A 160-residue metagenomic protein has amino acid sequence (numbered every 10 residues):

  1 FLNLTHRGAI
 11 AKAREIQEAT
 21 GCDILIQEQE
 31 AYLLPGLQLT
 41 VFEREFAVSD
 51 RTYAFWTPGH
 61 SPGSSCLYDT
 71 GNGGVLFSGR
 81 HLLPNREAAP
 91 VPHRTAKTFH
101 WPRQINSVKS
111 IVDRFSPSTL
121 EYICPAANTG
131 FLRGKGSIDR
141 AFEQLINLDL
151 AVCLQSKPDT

Functional and structural regions predicted by a protein language model:
F1-R51, A141-D149, S156: Active-site HxH/HxHxD metal-binding segment of metal-dependent hydrolases
N3, W56-T57: Short conserved micro-motifs on helix faces and helix-strand junctions that flank and scaffold key functional residues
Y53-W56, P62-D159: Metallo-beta-lactamase
